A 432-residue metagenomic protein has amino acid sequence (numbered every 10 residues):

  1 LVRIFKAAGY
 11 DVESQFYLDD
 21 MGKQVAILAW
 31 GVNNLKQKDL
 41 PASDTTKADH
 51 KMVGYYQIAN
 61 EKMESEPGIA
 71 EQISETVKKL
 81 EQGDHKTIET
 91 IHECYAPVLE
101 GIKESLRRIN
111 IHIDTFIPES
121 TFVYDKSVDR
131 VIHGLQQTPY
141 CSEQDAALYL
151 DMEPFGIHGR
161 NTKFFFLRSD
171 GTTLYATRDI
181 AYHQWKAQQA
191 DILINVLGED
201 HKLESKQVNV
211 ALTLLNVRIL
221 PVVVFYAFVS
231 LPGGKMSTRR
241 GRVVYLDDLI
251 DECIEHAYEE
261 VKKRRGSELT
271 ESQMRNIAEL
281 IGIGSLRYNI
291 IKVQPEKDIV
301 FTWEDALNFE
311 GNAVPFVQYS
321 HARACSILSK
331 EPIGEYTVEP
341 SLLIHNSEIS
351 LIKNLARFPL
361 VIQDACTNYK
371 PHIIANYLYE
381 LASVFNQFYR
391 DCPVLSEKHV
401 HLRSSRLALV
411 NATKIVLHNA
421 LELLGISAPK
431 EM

Functional and structural regions predicted by a protein language model:
L1-M432: NTP-dependent nucleotidyl-transfer catalytic core
